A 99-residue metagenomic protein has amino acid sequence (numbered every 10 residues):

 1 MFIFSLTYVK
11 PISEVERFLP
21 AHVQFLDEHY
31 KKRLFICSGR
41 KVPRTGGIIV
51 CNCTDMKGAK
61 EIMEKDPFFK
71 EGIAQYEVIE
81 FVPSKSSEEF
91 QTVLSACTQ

Functional and structural regions predicted by a protein language model:
M1-Q99: Conserved, structured core segments of small domains
